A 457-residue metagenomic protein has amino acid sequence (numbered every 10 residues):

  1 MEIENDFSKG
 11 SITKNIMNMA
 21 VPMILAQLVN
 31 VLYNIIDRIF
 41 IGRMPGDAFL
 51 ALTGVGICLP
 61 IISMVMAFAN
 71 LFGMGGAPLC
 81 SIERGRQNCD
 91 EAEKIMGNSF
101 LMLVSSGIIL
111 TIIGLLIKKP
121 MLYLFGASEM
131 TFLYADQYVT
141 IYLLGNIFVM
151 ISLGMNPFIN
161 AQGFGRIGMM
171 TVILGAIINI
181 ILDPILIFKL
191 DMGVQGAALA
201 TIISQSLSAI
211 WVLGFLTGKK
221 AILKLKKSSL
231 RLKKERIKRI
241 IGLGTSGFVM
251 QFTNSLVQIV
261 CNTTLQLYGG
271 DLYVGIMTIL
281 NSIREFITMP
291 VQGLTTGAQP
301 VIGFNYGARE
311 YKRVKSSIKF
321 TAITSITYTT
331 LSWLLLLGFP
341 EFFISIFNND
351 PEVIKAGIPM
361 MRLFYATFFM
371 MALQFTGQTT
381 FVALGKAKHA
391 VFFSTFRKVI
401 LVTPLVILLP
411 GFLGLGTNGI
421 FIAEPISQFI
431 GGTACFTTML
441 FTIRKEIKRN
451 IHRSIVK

Functional and structural regions predicted by a protein language model:
M1-A20, C80-I147, K189-T245, I302-T367 (+1 more regions): Short alpha-helical transmembrane segments in multi-pass integral membrane proteins
F7-I39, R43-D47, P60-G75, L79 (+6 more regions): N-terminal transmembrane alpha-helices
N18-D37, I141, G175, S204-S208 (+4 more regions): Transmembrane helical elements of multi-pass membrane transporters/channels
M23, Q27, I39, P78 (+16 more regions): Transmembrane alpha-helix boundary and packing residues in multipass membrane permease domains and related
L28, L32-T53, L122-E129, I185-M192 (+5 more regions): Helix-terminus/linker motif at the lipid-water interface of multi-pass membrane proteins
F49-P60, V139, A198, D271-F286 (+2 more regions): Small-residue hotspots at the loop-to-helix junctions and early N-terminal turns of transmembrane alpha-helices
L52-I112, V149-G168, N262, I276-L334 (+2 more regions): Small-residue-rich hydrophobic transmembrane alpha-helices
N70, Y142-N160, G168-A176, A197-I210 (+4 more regions): Short runs within selected transmembrane alpha-helices of multi-pass transporters and secretion channels
